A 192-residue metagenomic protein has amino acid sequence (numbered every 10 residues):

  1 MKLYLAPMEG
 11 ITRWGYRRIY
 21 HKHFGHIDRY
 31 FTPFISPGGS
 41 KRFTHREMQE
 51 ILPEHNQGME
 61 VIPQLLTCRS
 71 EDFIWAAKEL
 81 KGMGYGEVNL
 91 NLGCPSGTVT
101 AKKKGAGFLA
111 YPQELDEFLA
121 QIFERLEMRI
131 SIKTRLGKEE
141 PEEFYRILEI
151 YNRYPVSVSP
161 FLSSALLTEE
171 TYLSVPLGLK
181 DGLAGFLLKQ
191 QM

Functional and structural regions predicted by a protein language model:
M1-M192: Flavin-dependent oxidoreductase catalytic cores
